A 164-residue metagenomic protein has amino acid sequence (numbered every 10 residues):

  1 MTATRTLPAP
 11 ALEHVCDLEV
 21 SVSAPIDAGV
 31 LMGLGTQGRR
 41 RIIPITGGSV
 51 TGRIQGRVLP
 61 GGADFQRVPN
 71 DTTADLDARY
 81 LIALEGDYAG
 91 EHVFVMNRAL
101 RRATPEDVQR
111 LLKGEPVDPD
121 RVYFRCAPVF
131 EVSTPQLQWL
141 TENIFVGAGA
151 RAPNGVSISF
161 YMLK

Functional and structural regions predicted by a protein language model:
M1-K164: Beta-strand-enriched cores of mature, soluble protein domains
